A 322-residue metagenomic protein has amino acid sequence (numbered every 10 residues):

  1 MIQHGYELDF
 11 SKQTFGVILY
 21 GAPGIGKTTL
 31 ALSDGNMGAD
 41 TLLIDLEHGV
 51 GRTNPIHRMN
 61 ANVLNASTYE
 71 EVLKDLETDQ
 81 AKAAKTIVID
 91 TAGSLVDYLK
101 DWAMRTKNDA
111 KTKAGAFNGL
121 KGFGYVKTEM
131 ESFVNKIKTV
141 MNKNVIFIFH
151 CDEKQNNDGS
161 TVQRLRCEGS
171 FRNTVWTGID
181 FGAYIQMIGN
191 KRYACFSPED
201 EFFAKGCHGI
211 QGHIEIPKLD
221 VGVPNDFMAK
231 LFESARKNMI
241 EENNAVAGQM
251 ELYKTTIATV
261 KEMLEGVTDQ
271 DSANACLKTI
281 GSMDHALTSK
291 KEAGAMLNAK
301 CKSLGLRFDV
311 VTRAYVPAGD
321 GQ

Functional and structural regions predicted by a protein language model:
I2, Y6-G16, G21, I25-K27 (+3 more regions): Interfaces that engage single-stranded nucleic acids at replication/repair/recombination sites
I2-I89, G93-Y98: Conserved P-loop
G24, K143-K218: Phosphate-binding/switch region of NTP-binding enzymes
K74-E77, N135, T139, E265: Surface-exposed alpha-helical segments enriched in charged/polar residues
G93-N173: P-loop NTPase motor core
Q186-I257, K261-L264: Eukaryote-biased recognition of electropositive, low-complexity segments and basic polyanion/acidic-motif-binding
